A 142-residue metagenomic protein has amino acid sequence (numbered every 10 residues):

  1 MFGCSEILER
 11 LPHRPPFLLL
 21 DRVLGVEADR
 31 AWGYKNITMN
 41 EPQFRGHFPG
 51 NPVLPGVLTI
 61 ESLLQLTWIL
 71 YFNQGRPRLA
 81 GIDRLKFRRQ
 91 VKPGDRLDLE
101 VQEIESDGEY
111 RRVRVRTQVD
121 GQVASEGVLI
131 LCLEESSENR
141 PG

Functional and structural regions predicted by a protein language model:
M1, L64-E100, L131-C132: Hydrophobic beta-strand-centered segment that forms part of the acyl-chain substrate-binding groove
F2-R14: Short aromatic-glycine motifs in intrinsically disordered, low-complexity regions
R14-L54: Catalytic strand-loop segment that frames the active site of acyl-thioester-processing enzymes
F17-L19, L97, R111: Hydrophobic core residues within well-ordered beta-strands of beta-rich domains
L20, L79-I82, R112, E126: Hydrophobic residues on conserved beta-strands that form the core of alpha/beta folds
E27-R30, P93-D95, Q102-G142: HotDog/MaoC-like acyl-thioester-processing domains
R45-I69: Compact, glycine-rich, soluble single-domain proteins
